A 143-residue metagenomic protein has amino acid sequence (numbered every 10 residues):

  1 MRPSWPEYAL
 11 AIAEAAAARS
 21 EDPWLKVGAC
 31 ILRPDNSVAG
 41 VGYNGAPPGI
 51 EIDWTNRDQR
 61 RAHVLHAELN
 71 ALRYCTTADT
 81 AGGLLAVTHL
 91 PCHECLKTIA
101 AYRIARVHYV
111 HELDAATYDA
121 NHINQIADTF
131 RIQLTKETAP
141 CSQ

Functional and structural regions predicted by a protein language model:
M1-Q143: Zinc-dependent deaminase catalytic domain
